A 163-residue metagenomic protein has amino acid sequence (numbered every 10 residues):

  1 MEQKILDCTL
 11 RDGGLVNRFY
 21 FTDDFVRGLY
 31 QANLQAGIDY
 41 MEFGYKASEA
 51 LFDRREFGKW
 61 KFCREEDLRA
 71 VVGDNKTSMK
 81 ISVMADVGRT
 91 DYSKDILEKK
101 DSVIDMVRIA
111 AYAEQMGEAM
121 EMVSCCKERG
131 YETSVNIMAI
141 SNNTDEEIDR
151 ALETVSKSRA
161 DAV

Functional and structural regions predicted by a protein language model:
M1-D12, F19: N-terminal amphipathic alpha-helix/helix-capping segment at the start of soluble metabolic enzymes
T9, Y45-A47, R159: Short, small-residue-rich loop/turn micro-motifs
V16, D39: Metallocofactor- and cofactor-centric catalytic cores in central/energy metabolism, strongly enriched
N17-Y20, R55-E56: Short, solvent-exposed loop/turn segments at secondary-structure boundaries
D23-N33: Short catalytic helix/loop segments, enriched in acidic residues and glycine and frequently bearing histidine
L34, Y40, Y45-V155: Active-site beta->alpha loop and helix N-cap motifs at the rims of alpha/beta catalytic domains
V155-V163: Short, intrinsically disordered, charge-balanced linker/junction segments flanking boundaries in proteins
